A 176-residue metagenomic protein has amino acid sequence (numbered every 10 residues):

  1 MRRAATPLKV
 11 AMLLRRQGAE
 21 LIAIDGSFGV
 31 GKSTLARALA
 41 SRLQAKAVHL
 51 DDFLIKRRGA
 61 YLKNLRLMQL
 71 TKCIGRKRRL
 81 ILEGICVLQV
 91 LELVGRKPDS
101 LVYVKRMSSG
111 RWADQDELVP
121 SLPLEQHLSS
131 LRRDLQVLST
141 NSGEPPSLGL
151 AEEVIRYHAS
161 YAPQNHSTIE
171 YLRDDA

Functional and structural regions predicted by a protein language model:
M1-R16: N-terminal pre-Walker A segment at the start of P-loop NTPase domains
I24: Hydrophobic anchor at the beta1->P-loop junction of P-loop NTPases
S27: P-loop (Walker A) phosphate-binding loop of NTP-binding proteins
G31: Conserved glycine(s) of the Walker
L35: Hydrophobic positions on the alpha1 helix immediately C-terminal to the Walker A/P-loop
A38: Active-site signature of alpha/beta-hydrolase-fold catalytic machinery across serine- and Asp/Cys-nucleophile hydrolases
A45-P98: Conserved nucleotide-sensing/catalytic segment adjacent to the nucleotide-binding pocket in NTP-handling enzymes
G84-A176: Replace "adjacent to P-loop NTPase cores in ATP/GTP-dependent enzymes" with "adjacent to NTP-binding cores
